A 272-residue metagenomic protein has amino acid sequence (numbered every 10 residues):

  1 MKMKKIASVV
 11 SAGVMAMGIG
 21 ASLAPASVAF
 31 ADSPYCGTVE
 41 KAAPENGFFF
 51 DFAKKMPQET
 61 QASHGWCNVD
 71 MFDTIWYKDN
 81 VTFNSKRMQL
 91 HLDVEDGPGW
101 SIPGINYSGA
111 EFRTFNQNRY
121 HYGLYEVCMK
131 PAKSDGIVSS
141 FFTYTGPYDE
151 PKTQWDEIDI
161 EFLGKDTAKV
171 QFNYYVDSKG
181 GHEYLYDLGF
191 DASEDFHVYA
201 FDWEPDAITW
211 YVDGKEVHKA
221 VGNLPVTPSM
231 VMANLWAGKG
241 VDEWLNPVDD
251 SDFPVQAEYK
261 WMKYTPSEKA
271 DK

Functional and structural regions predicted by a protein language model:
M1-V10: Bacterial Sec-dependent N-terminal signal peptides
V9, G13-G20: Hydrophobic h-region of N-terminal signal peptides that target proteins for export in Gram-negative bacteria
I19-P34: Sec-dependent signal peptide cleavage junction
F30-K272: GH16 jelly-roll
